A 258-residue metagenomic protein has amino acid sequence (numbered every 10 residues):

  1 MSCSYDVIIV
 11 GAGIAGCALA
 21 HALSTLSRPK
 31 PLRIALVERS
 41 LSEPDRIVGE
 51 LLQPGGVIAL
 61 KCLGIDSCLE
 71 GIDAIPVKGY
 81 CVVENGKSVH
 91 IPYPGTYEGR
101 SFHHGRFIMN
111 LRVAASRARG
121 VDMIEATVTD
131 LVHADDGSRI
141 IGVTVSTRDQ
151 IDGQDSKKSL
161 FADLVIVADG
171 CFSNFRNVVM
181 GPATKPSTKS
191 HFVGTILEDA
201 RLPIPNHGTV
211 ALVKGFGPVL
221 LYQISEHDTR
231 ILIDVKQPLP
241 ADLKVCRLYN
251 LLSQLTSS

Functional and structural regions predicted by a protein language model:
S2-C3, I58, L69-V179, T184-T195: Conserved N-terminal helical subregion
I8-V10, A22-V48: Glycine-rich FAD pyrophosphate-binding loop
A12-I14: Glycine-rich Rossmann-fold phosphate-binding loop(s) that bind the pyrophosphate of adenine dinucleotide cofactors
C17: Residues forming the Rossmann-fold NAD(P)(H) cofactor-binding site
A22, L26, A114, I196: Rossmann-fold NAD(P)-dependent oxidoreductase module
L26, L63, A118: Acidic-histidine catalytic/liganding microenvironments
D149-I151, L164-S258: Conserved FAD-binding catalytic core of PHBH/FMO-like flavoproteins
